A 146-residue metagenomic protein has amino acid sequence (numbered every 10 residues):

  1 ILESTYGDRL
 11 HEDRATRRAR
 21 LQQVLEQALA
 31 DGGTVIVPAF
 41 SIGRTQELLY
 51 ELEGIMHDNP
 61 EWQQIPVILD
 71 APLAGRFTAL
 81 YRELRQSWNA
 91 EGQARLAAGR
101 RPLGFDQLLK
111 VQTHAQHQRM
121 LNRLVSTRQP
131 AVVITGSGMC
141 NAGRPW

Functional and structural regions predicted by a protein language model:
I1-W146: Acidic/His-rich, metal-assisted hydrolase cores and their charged scaffolds
